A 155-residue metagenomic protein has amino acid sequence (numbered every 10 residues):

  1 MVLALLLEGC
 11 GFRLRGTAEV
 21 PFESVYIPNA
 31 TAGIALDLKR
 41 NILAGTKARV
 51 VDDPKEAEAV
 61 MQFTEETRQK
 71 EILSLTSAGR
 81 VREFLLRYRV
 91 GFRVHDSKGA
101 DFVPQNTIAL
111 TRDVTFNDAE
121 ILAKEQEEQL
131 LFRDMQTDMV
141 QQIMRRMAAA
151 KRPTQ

Functional and structural regions predicted by a protein language model:
M1-V2: N-terminal export leaders
L6-G9: C-terminal motif of bacterial Sec signal peptides marking the signal peptidase cleavage site
G11-L14: Bacterial signal peptide processing site
E19-Y26, A119-E125: Acidic/histidine-rich, surface-exposed loop or edge segments in extracytoplasmic proteins
P21-T67: N-terminal segment of the mature soluble domain
I42, T46, V94, K98 (+2 more regions): Sec/Tat-exported extracytoplasmic proteins
Q62-T107, V114-Q126: Surface-exposed short loop/turn segments
L122-Q155: C-terminal/domain-edge helix-coil "capping" segments
